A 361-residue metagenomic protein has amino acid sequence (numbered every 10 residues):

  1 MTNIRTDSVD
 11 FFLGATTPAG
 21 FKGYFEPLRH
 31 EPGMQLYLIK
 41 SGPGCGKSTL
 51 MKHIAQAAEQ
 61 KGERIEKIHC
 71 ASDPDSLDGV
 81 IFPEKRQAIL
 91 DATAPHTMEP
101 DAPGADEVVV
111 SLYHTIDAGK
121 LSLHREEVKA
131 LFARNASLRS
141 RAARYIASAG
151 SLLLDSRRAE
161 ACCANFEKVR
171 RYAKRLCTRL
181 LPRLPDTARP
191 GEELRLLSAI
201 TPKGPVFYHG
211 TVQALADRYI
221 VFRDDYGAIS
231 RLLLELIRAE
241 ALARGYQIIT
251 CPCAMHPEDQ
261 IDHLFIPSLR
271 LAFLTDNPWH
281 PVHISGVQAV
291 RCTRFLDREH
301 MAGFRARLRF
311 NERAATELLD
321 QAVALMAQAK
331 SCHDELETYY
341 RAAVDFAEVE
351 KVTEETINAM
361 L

Functional and structural regions predicted by a protein language model:
M1-L28, E167-R171, R175-V212: N-terminal pre-Walker A segment at the start of P-loop NTPase domains
T2-F21, Q56-K120, E126-E127, A241-D320: Conserved nucleotide-sensing/catalytic segment adjacent to the nucleotide-binding pocket in NTP-handling enzymes
T2-K61, I220: N-terminal accessory targeting/assembly segments
P32-G33, K85, L215-A216, L269: Residue-level preference for short coil/turn positions at secondary-structure junctions
Q35, P185-P190, R218, K351-N358: N-terminal low-complexity, Ser/Thr/acidic repeat segments characteristic of secreted and surface-exposed proteins
L36-A55, G204-A241: Glycine-rich phosphate-binding P-loop
I39-K40, L50, A58, E66-H69 (+5 more regions): A cross-family "folded-core" feature that marks the main globular domain of proteins
E127-R179, F310, A314-T356: An accessory alpha-helical subdomain
